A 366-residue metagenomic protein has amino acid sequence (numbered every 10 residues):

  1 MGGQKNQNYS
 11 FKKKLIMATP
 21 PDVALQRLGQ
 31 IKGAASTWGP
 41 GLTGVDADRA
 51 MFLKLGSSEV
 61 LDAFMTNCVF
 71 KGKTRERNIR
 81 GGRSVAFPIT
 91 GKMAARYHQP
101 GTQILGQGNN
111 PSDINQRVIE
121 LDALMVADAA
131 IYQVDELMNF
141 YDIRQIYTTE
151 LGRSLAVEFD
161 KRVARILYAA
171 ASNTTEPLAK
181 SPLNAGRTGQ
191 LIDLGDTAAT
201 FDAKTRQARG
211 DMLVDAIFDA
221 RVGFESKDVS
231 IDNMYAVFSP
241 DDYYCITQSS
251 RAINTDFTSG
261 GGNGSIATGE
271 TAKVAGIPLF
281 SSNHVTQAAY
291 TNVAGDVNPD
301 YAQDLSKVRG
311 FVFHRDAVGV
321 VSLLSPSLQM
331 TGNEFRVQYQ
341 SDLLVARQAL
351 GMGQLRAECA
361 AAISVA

Functional and structural regions predicted by a protein language model:
Q4-Y9: Low-complexity, intrinsically disordered or signal/transmembrane-proximal segments
S10-F11, L15-K71, N78-I79, P88 (+4 more regions): Sequence/fold signature of self-assembling virion shell proteins
R80-N115: N-terminal low-complexity, intrinsically disordered segments
G81, A86, Q116-I143, I217-S249: Structured, hydrophobic secondary-structure cores that serve as assembly/anchoring elements
V134-G223, S364-A366: Alpha-helical scaffold segments that mediate packing/assembly in large oligomeric complexes
